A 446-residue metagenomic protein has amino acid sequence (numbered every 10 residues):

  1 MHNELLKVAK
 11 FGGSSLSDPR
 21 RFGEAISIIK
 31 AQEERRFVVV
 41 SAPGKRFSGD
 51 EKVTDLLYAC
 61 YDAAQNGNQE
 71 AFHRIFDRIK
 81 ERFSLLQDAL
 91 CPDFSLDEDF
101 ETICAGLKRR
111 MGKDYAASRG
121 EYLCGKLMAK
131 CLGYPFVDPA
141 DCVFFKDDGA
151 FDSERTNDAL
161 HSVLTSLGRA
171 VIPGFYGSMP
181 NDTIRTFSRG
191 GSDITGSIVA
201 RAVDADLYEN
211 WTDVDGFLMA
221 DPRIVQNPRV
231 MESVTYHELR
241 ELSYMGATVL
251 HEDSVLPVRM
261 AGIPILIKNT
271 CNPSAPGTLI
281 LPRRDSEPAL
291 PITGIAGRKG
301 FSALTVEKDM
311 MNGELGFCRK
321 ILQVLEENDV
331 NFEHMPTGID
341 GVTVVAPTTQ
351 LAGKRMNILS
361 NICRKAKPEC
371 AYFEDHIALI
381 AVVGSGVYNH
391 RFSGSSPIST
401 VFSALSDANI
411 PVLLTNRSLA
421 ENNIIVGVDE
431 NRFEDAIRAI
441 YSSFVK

Functional and structural regions predicted by a protein language model:
M1-L250, V255, P347, A420 (+1 more regions): Nucleotide/pyrophosphate-binding catalytic subdomain
A42-K45, Y176-G177, C271, M310 (+2 more regions): Active-site-proximal loop/turn and secondary-structure-junction residues that shape catalytic pockets, frequently
F136-D138, I267, H334, L414: A structural preference for short, hydrophobic beta-strand core positions in alpha/beta folds
L207-E209, P264-I267, N272: Internal nucleotide-binding/catalytic subdomain
L250-E252, A261, C271-T278, A352-M356: Surface-exposed amphipathic alpha-helical tracts and adjacent flexible/coil segments at the periphery of soluble enzymes
P276-K446: A conserved regulatory-domain signal marking ACT and ACT-like small-molecule sensing domains and adjacent regulatory
